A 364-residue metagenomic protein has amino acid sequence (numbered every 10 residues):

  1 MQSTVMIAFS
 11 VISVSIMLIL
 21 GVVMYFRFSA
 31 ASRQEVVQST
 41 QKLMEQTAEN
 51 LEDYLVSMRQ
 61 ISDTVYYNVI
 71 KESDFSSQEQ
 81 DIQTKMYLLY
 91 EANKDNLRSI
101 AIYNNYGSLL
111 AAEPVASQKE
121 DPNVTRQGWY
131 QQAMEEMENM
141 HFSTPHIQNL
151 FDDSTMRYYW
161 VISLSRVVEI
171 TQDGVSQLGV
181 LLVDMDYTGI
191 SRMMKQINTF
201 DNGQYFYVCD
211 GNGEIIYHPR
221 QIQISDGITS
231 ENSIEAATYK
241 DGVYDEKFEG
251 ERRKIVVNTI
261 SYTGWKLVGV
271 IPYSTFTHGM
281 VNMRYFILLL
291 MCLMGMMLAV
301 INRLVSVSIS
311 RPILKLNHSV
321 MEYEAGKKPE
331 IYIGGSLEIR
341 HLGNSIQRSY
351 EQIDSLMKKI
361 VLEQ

Functional and structural regions predicted by a protein language model:
M1-A30, Q34: Extreme N-terminal signal-anchor transmembrane helix of membrane signaling/transducer proteins, especially in bacteria
E52-Q83, I102-A116: Extracellular/periplasmic ligand-binding regions of membrane signal-transduction receptors
Y54-T64, L89-L109, M137-M140, K195-I216 (+2 more regions): Short N-terminal helix-loop-first-beta-strand/juxtamembrane motif that initiates sensory/input modules
Q83-Y90, A116, V180-Q223: Solvent-exposed, extracytoplasmic
E91, N96, L110-D184: Extracytoplasmic/periplasmic ligand-binding sensor regions of membrane-associated signaling proteins
L164-R166, Q172, L178-Y187, E246-E249 (+2 more regions): Short, hydrophobic beta-strand elements of compact beta-sandwich sensory domains
K266-V268, Y273-E324, Y332: Cytoplasm-proximal transmembrane signaling helix
R311-E322, P329-E351, L356-M357: HAMP signal relay modules and closely related sensory coiled-coil linkers that couple transmembrane inputs to cytosolic
